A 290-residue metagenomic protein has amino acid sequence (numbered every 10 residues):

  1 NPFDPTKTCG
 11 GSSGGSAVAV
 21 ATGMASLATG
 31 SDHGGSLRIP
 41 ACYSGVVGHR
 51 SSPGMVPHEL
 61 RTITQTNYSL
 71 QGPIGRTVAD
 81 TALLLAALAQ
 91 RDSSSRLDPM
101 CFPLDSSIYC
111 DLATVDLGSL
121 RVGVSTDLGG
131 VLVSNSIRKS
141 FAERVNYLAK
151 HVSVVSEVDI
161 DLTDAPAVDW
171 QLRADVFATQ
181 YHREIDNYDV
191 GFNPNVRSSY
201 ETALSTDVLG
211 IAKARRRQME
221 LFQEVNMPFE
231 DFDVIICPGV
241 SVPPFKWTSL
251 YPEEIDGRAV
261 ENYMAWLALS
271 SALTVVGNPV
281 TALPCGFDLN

Functional and structural regions predicted by a protein language model:
N1-L88, T274-F287: Short glycine/serine-rich loop segments
S26-L27, D233-I235: Short, Asp-centered acidic motifs that coordinate Mg2+ and/or phosphate in catalytic or ligand-binding sites
R50-K139, E143: A short helix-breaking turn/cap at a secondary-structure junction
S94-M100, V152-D161: Flexible, glycine/charged-enriched surface loops at secondary-structure junctions
M100-C101, K213, F245-L267: Short, surface-exposed loop/helix-turn segments at secondary-structure junctions that function as lids/hinges flanking
I108, N135-D159, Y181-N187, I211-F232: Acyltransferase
D111-S125, Q171-N226, P238, V242 (+2 more regions): Short helix-loop capping/hinge segments that flank enzyme active sites or metal/cofactor-binding pockets
N226-M227, V260-L283: Small-aliphatic-rich amphipathic alpha-helix that forms the alpha element of a beta-alpha
